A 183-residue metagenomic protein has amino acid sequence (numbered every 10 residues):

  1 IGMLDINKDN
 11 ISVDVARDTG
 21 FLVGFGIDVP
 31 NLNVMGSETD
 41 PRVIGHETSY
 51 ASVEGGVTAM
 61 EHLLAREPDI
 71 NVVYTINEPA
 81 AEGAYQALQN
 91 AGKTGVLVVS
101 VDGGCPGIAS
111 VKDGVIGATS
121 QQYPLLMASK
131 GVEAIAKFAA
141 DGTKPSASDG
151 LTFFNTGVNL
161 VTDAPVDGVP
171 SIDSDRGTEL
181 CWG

Functional and structural regions predicted by a protein language model:
I1-G183: A residue-level marker of the well-folded mature domains of exported/periplasmic proteins
